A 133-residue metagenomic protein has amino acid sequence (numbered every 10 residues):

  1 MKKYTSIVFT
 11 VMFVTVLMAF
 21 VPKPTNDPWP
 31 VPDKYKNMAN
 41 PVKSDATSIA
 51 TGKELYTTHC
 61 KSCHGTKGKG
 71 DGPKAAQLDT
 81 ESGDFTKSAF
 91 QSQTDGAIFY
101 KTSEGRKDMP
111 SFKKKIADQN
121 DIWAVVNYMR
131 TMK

Functional and structural regions predicted by a protein language model:
M1-S6: Positively charged n-region of N-terminal signal peptides that target proteins for export
V8-V16: Bacterial N-terminal signal peptides
T25-L55: Electrostatic cytochrome c docking/interface patches
P28-V31, P73-L78: Short, flexible, mixed-charge acidic loops at enzyme active sites
M38, D45, K74, E81 (+1 more regions): Glycine-rich, flexible loop/turn motifs
A46-K69, A75, S103-E104: Sequence/structural segment immediately N-terminal to covalent heme-attachment motifs in c-type and related
D79-M132: Extracytoplasmic electron-transfer domains, predominantly the class I c-type cytochrome c fold
